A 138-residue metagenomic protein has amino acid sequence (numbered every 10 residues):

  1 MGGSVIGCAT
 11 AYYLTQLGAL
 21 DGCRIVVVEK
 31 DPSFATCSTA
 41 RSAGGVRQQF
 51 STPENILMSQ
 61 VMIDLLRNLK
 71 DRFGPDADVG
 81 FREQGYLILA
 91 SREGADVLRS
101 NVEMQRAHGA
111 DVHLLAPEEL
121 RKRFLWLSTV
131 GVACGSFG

Functional and structural regions predicted by a protein language model:
M1-I6, V26: Beta1/beta-strand and adjacent pyrophosphate-binding region of the FAD-binding site in flavoprotein oxidoreductases
C8, T36, A95: Loop/helix-junction capping segments adjacent to catalytic residues or to phosphate/diphosphate-binding pockets
T15-A40: Glycine-rich FAD pyrophosphate-binding loop
G22-C23, Q84, A110, V132: Short coil/turn connectors at secondary-structure junctions
C37-A43, L127-V130: Short, flexible, mixed-charge acidic loops at enzyme active sites
A43-W126: Dinucleotide-binding Rossmann-like beta1-alpha1 core, especially the glycine-rich loop that anchors the ADP
A133-G138: Short, hydrophobic/proline-enriched secondary-structure or compact coil segments at domain edges
